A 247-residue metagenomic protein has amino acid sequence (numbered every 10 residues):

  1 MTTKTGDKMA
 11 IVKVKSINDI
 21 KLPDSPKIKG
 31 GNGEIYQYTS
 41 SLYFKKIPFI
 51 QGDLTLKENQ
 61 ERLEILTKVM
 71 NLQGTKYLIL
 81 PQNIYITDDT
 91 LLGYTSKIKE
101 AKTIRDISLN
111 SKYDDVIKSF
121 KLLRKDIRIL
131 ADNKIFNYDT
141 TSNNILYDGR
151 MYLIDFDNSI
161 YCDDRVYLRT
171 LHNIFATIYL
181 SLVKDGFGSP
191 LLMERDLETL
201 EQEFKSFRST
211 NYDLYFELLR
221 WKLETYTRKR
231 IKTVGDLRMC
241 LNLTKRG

Functional and structural regions predicted by a protein language model:
T2-P26, E58: Juxta-kinase regulatory segment immediately upstream of eukaryotic protein kinase catalytic domains
I20-L80, I84, S108: ATP-binding glycine-rich loop module of kinase domains
T39, T87-D89, D148-G149: Short acidic-glycine loop/turn motifs at beta-strand connectors
L42-Y43, L92, M151-Y152: Hydrophobic residues embedded in beta-strands of well-ordered beta-sheets
I47-P48, K99, T141, D157: Anionic group-transfer/hydrolysis microenvironments
K76-S119: Conserved structural core of kinase catalytic domains
I107-N143, Y147, M151: Conserved kinase catalytic-core helix
D148-G247: C-lobe/activation-segment region of protein kinase-like
